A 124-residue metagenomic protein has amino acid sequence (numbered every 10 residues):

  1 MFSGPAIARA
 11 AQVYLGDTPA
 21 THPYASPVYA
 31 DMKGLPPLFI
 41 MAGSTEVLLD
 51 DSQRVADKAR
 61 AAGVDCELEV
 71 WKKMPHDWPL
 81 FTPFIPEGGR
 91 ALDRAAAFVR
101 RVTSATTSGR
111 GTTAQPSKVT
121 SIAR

Functional and structural regions predicted by a protein language model:
M1-R124: Alpha/beta-hydrolase superfamily serine-hydrolase fold, recognizing
